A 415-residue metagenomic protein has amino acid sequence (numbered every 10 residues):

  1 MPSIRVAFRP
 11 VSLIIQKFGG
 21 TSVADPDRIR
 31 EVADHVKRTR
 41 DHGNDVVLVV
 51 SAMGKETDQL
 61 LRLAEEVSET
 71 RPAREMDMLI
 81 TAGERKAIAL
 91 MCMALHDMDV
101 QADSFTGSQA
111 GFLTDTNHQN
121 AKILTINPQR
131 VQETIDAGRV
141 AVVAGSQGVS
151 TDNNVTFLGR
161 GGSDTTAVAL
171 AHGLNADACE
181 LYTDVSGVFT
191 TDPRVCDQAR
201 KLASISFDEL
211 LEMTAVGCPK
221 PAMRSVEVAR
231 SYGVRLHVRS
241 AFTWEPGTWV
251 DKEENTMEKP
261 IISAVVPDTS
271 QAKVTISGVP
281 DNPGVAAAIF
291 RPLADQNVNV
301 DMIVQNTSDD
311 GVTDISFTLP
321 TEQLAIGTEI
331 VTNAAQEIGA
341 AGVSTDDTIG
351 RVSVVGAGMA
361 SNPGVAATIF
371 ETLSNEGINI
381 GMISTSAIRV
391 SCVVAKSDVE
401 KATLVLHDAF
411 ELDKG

Functional and structural regions predicted by a protein language model:
M1-V226, T318, V394-A395, F410 (+1 more regions): Nucleotide/pyrophosphate-binding catalytic subdomain
N44, V100, V234, V298 (+1 more regions): Short phosphate-binding/catalytic loops that engage adenosine nucleotides
M53, V185-G187, Y232-L236, S240-E245 (+4 more regions): Glycine-rich beta-alpha junction loops
A178-Y182, L236-V238, D301, M382: Short hydrophobic alpha-helical runs that function as membrane-insertion/retention elements
G247-G415: A conserved regulatory-domain signal marking ACT and ACT-like small-molecule sensing domains and adjacent regulatory
